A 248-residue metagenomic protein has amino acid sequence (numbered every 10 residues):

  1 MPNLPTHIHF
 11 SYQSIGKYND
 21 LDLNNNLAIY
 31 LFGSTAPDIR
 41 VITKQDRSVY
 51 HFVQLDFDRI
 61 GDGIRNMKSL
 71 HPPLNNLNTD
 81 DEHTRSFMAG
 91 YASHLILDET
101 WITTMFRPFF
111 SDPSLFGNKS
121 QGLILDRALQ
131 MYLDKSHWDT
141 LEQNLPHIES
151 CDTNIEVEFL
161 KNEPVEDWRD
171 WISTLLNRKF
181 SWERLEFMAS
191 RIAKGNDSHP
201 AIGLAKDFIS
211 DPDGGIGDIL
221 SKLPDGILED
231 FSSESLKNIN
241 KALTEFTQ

Functional and structural regions predicted by a protein language model:
M1-Q248: N-terminal leader/auxiliary helical segments
